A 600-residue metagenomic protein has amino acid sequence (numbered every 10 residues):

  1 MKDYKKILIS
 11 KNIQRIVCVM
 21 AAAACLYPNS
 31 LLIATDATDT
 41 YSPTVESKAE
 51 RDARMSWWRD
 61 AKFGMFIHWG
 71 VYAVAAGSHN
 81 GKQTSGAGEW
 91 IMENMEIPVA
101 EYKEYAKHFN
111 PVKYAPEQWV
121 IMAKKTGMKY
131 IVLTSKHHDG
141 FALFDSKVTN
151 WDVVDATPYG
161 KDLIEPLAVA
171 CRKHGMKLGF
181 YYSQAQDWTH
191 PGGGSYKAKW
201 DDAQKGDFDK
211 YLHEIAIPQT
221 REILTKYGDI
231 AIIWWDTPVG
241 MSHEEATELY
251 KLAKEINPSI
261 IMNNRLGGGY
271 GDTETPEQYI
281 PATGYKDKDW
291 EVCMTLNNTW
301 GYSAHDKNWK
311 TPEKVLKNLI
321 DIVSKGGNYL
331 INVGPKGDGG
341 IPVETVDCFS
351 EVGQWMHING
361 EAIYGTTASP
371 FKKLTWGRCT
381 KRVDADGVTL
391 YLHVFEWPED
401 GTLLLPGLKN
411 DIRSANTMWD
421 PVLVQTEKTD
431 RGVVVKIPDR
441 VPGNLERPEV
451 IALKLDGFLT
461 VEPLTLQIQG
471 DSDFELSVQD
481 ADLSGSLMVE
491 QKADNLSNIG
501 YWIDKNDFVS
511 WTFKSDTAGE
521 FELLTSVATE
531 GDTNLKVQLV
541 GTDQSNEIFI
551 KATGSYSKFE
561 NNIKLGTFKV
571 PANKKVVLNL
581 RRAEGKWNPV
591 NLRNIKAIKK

Functional and structural regions predicted by a protein language model:
M1-A37: Bacterial Sec-dependent N-terminal signal peptides
T35-T517, V527-F568, K575-K600: Mature catalytic domains of secreted/periplasmic carbohydrate-active enzymes
